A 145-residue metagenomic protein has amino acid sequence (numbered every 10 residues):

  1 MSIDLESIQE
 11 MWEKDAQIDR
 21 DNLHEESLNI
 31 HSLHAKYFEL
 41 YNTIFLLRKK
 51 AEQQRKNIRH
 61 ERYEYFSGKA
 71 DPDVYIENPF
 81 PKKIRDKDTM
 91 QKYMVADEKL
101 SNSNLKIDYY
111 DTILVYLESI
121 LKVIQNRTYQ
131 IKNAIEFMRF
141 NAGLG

Functional and structural regions predicted by a protein language model:
M1-G145: Charge-rich amphipathic alpha-helical interaction elements
